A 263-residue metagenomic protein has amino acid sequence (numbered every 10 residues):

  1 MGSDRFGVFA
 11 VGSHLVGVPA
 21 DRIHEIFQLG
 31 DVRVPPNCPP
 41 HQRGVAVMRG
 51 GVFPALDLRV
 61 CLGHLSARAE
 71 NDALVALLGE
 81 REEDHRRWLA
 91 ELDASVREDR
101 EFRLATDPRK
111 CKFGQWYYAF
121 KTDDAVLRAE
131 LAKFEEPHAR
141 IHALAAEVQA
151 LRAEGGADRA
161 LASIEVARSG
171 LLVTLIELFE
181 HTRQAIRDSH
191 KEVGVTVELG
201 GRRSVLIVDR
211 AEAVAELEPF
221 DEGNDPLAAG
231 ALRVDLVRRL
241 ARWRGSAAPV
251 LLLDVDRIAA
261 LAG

Functional and structural regions predicted by a protein language model:
M1-P40, L62: The feature marks the first
R5, Q42-V45, L58-A76, R183-G200: DNA polymerase processivity clamps
V8-G17, P39-P54, V195-V205, G230-L251: Short, low-complexity cationic-aromatic patches
I23-A46, D209-G245: Flexible, small-/acidic-enriched active-site or ligand-binding loops
H24, H64-R68, L104-T106, H190 (+2 more regions): Extended intrinsically disordered, low-complexity coil regions enriched in Ser, Thr, Gly, Ala and often Pro
Q28, A55-L62, D209-R210, L252-A262: Short beta->alpha transition motifs characteristic of CBS
S66-S189: N-terminal membrane-sensor/transducer module of prokaryotic signaling receptors
E165-P219, R242-L253: Non-catalytic C-terminal interaction regions
